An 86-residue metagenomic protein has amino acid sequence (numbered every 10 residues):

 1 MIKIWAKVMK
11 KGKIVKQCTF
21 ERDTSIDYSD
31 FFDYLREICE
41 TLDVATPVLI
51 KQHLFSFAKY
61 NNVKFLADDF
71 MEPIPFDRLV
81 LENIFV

Functional and structural regions predicted by a protein language model:
M1-E21: Short, extreme N-terminal segment that most often corresponds to the first beta-strand
K11, D23-S25, I84-V86: Generic structural motif
I14-T41: Short, flexible N-terminal segments of the mature chain
Y34-V86: Acidic, low-complexity intrinsically disordered segments
